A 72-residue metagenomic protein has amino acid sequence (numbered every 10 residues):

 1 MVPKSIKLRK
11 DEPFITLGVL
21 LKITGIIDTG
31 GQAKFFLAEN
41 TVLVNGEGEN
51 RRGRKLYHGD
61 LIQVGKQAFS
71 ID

Functional and structural regions predicted by a protein language model:
V2-I15: A detector for short, charged/polar N-terminal pre-domain segments
I15-K55: A basic, amphipathic helix-loop patch mediating RNA/tRNA/ribosome contacts
K66-I71: Short, charged beta-turn/beta-strand-edge "cap" motif at the junction between a beta-strand and an adjacent loop
